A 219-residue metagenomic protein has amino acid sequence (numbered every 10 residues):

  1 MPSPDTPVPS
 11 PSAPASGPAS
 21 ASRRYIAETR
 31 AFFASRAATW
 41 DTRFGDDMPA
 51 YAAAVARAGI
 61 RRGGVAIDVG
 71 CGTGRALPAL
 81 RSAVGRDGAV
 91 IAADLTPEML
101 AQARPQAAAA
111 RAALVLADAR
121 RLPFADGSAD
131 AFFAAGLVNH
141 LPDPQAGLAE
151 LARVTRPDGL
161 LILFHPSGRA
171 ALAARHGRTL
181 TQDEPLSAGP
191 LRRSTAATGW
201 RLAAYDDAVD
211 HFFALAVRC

Functional and structural regions predicted by a protein language model:
P2-R62, R75-A79, Q102, R169-G177 (+1 more regions): Conserved class I S-adenosyl-L-methionine
I67-R121: Class I SAM-dependent methyltransferase SAM/SAH-binding core
G85, L141-P142, T155-R156: Helix-to-beta-strand junctions that scaffold the AdoMet/dcAdoMet cofactor pocket in Class I SAM-dependent enzymes
R120-A131: A short acidic, Gly/Pro-enriched loop at the edge of an enzyme's catalytic core that lines a small-molecule cofactor
A131-D143: A short SAM/SAH-binding and catalytic strip from SAM-dependent methyltransferases
Q145-P157: A short glycine-rich, Lys/Arg-flanked "PGG" loop and its adjoining helix->strand segment in the class I
I162-P185: Conserved class I S-adenosyl-L-methionine
D183-T198: Short alpha-helix
